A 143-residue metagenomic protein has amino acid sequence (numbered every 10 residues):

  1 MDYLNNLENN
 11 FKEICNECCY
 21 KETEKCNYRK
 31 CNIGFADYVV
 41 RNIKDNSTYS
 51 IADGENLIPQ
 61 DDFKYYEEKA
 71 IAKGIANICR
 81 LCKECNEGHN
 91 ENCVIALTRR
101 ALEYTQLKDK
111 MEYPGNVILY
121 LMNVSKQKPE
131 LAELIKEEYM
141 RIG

Functional and structural regions predicted by a protein language model:
M1-G143: Cysteine-centered metal-binding/redox modules
